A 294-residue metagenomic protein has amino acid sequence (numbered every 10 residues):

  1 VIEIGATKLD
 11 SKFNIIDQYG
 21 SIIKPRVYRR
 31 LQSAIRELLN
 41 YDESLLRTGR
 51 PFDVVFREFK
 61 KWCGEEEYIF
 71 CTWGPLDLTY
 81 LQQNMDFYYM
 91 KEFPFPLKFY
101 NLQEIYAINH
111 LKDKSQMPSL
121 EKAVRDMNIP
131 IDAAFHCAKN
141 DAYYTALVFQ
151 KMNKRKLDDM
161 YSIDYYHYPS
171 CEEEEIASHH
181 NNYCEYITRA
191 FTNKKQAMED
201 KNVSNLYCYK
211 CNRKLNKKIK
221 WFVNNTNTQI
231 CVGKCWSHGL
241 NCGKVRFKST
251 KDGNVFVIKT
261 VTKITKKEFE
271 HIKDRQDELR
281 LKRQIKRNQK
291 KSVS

Functional and structural regions predicted by a protein language model:
V1-T79, G243-I285: Conserved non-catalytic scaffold segment of RNase H-like nuclease domains
Y41-T48, K91-F93, P130-A133: Short, polar/flexible loop-turn hinges at active-site or ligand-entry regions and domain interfaces
D42-S44, E104, K122-R125: N-terminal globular core domains of eukaryotic regulatory proteins
I69-L76, Y80-N84, P118-N182: Acidic, Mg2+-coordinating catalytic module of metal-dependent nucleases/exonucleases that use a two-metal-ion mechanism
T79-L97: Substrate-recognition/cap helix-loop segment adjacent to the acidic, metal-dependent catalytic center of Asp-based
Y100-S115: Short alpha-helix plus adjacent loop in nuclease-associated cores
K151-S294: Acidic two-metal-ion nuclease catalytic site recognized across multiple nuclease folds, prominently DnaQ/RNase D-T
